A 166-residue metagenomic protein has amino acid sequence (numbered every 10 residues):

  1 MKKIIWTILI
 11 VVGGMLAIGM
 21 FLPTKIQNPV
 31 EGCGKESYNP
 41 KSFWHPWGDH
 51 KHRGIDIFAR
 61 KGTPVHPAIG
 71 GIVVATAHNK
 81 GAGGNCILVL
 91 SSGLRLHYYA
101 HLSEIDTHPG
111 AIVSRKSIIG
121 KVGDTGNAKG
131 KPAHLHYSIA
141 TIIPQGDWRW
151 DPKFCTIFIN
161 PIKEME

Functional and structural regions predicted by a protein language model:
K2, V11-C86, R115, D124 (+1 more regions): Surface-exposed, glycine-biased beta-strand/turn segments
W6, N28-P29, G34, H108-R115 (+1 more regions): Acidic, glycine-rich catalytic/binding loops that coordinate metals and/or anionic ligands
D49, T63, K129-K131, K153: A generic structural micro-feature
F58, L90-S92, A140: A generic structural motif
A59-K61, E104-I105, P109: Active-site acidic-Proline motif in GNAT/NAT acetyltransferases
P67-D106, P132-H136: Zn2+-dependent peptidoglycan hydrolase active-site motif and core
I118: Glycine-rich acetyl-CoA-binding "A-motif" of GNAT/NAT acetyltransferases
V122-L135: Active-site loop architecture of trypsin-fold serine endopeptidases
